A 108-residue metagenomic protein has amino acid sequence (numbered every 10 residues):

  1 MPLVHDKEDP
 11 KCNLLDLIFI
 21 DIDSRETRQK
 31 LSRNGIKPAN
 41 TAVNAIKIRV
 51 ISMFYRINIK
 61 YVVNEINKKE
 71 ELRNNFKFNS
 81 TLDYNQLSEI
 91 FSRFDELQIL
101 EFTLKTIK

Functional and structural regions predicted by a protein language model:
M1-P2: N-terminal presequences and immediately downstream first alpha-helices
H5-Y55: Basic, short loop/linker segments at the boundary and entry of helix-turn-helix/winged-helix-like folds
I36-K37, K68-N85: Short, basic interhelical loop/turn and adjoining N-cap of the next helix at nucleic-acid- or acidic-partner-contacting
I51-F54, K68, L72, R93: Amphipathic alpha-helical interaction surfaces
I57-V63, E96, L100: Glycine-rich, N-terminal phosphate-binding loop and its surrounding beta-alpha-beta segment
K60-N75, I107-K108: DNA-recognition alpha helix
N79-K108: Active-site- or DNA-interface-adjacent structural scaffold in DNA-acting proteins
